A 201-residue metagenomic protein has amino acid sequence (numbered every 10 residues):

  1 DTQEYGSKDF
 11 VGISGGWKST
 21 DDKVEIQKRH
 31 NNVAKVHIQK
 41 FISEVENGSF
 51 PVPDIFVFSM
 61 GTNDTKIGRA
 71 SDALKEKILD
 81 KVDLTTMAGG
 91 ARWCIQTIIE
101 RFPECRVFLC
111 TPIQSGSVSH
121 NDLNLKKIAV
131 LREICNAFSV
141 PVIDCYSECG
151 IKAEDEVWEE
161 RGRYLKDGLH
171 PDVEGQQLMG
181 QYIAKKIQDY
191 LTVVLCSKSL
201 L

Functional and structural regions predicted by a protein language model:
D1-T85, G89: Conserved SGNH/GDSL esterase-like catalytic core that processes O-acyl groups on lipids and polysaccharides
F41, M87-C94, K127-L131: A general structural detector for well-ordered alpha-helical segments in enzyme core domains, enriched
I42-F50, F102, L191-C196: Alpha-helix termini
E44-N47, W93-R101, K186: A generic secondary-structure signal
P51-F56, F102-R106, F138-P141: Loop/turn elements at helix/coil->beta-strand transitions in domains of secreted/extracellular proteins
S59-N63, C94-I128: Active-site segments of SGNH/GDSL-like serine hydrolases that catalyze O-acetyl group transfer/hydrolysis on lipids
L84, A88-I95, G180, A184: Short, hydrophobic/amphipathic alpha-helical packing segments that form internal helix faces or helix-helix interfaces
P112-L201: Catalytic His-Asp segment of secreted/periplasmic serine-dependent ester chemistry enzymes
